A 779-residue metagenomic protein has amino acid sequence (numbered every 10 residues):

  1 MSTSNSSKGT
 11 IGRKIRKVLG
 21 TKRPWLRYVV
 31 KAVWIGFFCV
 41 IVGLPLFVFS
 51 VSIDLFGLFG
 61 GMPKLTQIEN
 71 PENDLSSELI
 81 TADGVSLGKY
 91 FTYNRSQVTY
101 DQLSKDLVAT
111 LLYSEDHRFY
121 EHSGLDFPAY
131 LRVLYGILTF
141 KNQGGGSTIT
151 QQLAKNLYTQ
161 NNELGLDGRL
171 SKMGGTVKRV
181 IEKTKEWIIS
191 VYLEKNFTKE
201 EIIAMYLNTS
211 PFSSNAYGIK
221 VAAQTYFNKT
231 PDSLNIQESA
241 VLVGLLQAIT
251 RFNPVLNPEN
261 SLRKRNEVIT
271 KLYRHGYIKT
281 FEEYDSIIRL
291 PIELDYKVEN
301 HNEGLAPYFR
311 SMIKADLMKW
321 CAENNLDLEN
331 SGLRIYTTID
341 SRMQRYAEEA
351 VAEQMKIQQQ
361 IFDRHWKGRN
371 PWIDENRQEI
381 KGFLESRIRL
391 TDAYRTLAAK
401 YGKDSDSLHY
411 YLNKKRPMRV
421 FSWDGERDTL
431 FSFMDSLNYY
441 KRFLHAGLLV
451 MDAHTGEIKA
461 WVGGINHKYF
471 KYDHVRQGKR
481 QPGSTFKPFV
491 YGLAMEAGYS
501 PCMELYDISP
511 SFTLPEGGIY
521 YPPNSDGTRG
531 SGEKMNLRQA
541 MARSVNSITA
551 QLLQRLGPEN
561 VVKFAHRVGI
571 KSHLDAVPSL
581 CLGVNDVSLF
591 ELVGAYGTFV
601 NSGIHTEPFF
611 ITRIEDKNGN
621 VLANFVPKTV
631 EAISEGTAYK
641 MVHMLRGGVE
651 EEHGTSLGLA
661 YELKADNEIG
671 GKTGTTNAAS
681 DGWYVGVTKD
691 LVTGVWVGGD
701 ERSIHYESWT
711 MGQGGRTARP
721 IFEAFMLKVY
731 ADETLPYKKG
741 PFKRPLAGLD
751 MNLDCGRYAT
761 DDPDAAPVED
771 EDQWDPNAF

Functional and structural regions predicted by a protein language model:
S2, G12, K22, V40 (+9 more regions): Peptidoglycan glycan-strand catalytic modules in the bacterial/periplasmic cell-wall system
S2-L79, L138, Q358: N-terminal type II signal-anchor transmembrane helix that functions as the membrane-insertion/stop-transfer segment
L111-L112, E267, L272, A347 (+7 more regions): Active-site SXXK
Y120-Y130, Y217-I219, I278-Y284, M495-E516 (+2 more regions): Short, well-structured active-site flanking segments
T139-G165, D232, Y296-Y308, Y499-V561 (+3 more regions): Conserved catalytic neighborhood of penicillin-recognizing serine enzymes
N142, I278-T338, R342-K403: Non-catalytic structural connector segments
T337-I357, I388-D452, E457, W461-V462 (+2 more regions): A penicillin-recognizing enzyme superfamily signal
I519-S525, G557-G594, G603, E607-F610: Mid-domain, small-residue-enriched loop/turn segments at the edges of structured enzyme/sensor domains
